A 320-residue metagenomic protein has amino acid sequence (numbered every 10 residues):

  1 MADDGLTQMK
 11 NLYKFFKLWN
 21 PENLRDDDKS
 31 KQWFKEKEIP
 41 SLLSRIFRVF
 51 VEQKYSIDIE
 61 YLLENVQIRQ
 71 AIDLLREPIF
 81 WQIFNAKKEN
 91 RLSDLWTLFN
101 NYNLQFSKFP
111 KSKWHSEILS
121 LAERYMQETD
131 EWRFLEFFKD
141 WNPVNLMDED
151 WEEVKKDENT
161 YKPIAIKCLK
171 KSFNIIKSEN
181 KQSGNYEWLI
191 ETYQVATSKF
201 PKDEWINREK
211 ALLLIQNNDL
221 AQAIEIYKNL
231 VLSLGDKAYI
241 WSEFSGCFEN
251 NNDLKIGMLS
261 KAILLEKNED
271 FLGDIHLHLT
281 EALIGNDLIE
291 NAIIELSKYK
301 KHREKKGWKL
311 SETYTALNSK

Functional and structural regions predicted by a protein language model:
D3-K17, F34-V49, Q67-A86, T97 (+5 more regions): Amphipathic alpha-helical repeat scaffolds of TPR domains
L12, D27-D28, F34, I59-L63 (+5 more regions): Inward-facing hydrophobic residues that define packing positions of alpha-helical scaffold repeats
K35, Q67, T192, S198-K199 (+3 more regions): Short coil/turn linker motifs that delimit alpha-helical repeat modules in TPR/alpha-solenoid proteins
Q53, E89, E179, S183 (+3 more regions): Structural motif corresponding to the intra-repeat A-B loop/turn of tetratricopeptide repeats
Y55, L63-R69, T97-N101, F138-N142 (+2 more regions): TPR/TPR-like (Sel1-like) alpha-helical repeat modules
E149-K156, K305-A316: Acidic, Ser/Thr-rich low-complexity linear motifs
K177, D203-N218, E225-K267: Alpha-helical adaptor scaffolds
